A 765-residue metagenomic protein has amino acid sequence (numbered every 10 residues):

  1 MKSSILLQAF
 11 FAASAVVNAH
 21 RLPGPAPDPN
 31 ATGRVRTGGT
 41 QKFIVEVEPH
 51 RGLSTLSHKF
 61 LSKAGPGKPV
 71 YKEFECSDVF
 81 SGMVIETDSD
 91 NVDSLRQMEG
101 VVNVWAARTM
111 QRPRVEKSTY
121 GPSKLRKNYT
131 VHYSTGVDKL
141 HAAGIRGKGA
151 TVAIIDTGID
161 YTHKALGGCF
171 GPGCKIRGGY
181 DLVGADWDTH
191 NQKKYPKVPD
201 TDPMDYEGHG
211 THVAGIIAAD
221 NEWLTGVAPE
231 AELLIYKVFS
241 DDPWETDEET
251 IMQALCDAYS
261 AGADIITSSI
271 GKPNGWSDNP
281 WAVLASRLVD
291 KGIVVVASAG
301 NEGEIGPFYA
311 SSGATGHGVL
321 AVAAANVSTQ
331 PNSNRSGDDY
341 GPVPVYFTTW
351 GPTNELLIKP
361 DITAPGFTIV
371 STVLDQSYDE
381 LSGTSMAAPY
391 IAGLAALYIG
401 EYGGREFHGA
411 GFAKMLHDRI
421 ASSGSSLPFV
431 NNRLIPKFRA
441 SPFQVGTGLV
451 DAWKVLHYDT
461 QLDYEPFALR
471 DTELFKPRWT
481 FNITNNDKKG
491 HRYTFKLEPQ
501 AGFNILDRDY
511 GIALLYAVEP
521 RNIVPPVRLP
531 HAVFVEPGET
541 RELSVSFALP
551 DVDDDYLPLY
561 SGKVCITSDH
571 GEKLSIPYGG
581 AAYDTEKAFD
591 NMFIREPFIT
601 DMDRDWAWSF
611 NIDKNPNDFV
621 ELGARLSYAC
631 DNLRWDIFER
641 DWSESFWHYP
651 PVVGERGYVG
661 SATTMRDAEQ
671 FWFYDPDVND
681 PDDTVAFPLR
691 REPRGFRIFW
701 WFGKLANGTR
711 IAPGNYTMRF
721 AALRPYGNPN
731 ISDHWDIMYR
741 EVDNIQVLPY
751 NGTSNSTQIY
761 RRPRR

Functional and structural regions predicted by a protein language model:
Q8-F10, H20-D28, T32, H58-A143 (+4 more regions): Autoinhibitory propeptides
G52-S54, D220, I235-G318, N326-T329 (+2 more regions): Substrate-binding/access-modulating region of protease and related hydrolase catalytic domains
F74, T267, I362, G400-K488 (+1 more regions): C-terminal subdomain of the subtilisin-like protease fold in secreted/lumenal serine endopeptidases
H141-D247, A261-D264, D290, T315-V319 (+2 more regions): Subtilisin-like serine protease catalytic core
K175-W187, Q192, A314-A396: Extracellular S/T/G-rich loop segment that most often corresponds to the catalytic His/Ser-adjacent loop
A214-I217, L234-S240, D264, T363-L434 (+1 more regions): Hydrolase catalytic cores
A297, V343-T348, A452-G490, A532 (+2 more regions): Beta-sheet-dominated interaction scaffolds and their linkers
L462-E465, K488-S546, D631-R690: Surface-exposed binding patches on compact interaction domains or structured appendages
